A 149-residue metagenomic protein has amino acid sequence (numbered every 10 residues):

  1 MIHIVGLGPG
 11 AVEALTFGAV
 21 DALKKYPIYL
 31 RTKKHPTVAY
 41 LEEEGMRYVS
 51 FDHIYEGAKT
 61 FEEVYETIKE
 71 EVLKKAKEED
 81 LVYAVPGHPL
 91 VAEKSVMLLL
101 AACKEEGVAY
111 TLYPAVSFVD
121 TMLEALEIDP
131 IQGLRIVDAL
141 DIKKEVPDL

Functional and structural regions predicted by a protein language model:
M1-Y113: Class I S-adenosyl-L-methionine
I2-V5, L81, A101, E105 (+1 more regions): Beta-strand/loop-alpha-helix module characteristic of Rossmann-like adenine-cofactor folds
